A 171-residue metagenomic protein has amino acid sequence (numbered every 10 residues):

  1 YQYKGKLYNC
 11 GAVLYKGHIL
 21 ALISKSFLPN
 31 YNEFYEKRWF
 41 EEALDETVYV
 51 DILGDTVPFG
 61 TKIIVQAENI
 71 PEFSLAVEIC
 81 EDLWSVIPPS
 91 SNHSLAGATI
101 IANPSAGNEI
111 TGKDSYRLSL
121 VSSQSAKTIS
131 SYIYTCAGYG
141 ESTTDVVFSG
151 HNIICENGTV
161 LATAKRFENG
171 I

Functional and structural regions predicted by a protein language model:
Y1-I171: Enzyme catalytic cores with a strong preference for nitrogen-chemistry domains
